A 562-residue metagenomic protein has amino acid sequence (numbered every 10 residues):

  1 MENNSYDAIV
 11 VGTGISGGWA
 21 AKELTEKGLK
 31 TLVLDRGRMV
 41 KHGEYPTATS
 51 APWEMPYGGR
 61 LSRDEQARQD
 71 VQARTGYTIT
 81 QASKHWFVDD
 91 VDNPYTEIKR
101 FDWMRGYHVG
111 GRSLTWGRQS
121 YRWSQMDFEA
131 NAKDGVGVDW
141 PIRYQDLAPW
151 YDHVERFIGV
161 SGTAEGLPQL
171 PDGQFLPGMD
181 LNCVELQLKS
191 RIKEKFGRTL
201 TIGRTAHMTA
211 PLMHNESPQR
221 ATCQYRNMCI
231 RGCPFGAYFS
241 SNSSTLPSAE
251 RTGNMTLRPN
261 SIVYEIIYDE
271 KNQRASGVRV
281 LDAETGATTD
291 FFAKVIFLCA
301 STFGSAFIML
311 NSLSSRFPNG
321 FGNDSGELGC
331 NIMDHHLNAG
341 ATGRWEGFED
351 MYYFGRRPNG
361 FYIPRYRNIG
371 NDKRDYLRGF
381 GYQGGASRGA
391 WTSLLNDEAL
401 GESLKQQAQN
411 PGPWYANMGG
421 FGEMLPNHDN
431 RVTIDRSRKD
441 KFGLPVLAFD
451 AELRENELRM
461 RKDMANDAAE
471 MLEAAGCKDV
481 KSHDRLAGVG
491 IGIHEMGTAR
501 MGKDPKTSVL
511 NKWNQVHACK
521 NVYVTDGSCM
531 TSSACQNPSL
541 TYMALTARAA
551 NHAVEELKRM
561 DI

Functional and structural regions predicted by a protein language model:
E2-N131, V136, P141-Q145, P149-D152 (+4 more regions): N-terminal glycine-rich phosphate/pyrophosphate-binding loop and immediately adjacent elements
E26, K30, G37-P56, F235 (+7 more regions): Glycine-rich loop(s) and the adjacent beta-strand/alpha-helix scaffold that form part
H42-Y45, S161-G173, K478-A487, R559-I562: Short, glycine/acidic-rich hinge or "gate" loops at secondary-structure transitions that mediate conformational
Y57-D64, R68-D102, Y107-H108, W116-R122 (+3 more regions): Conserved redox-cofactor binding core of oxidoreductases
S83-R112, W116-G117, R122, W140-Y144 (+6 more regions): FAD cofactor-binding and catalytic pocket of flavoenzymes
T201-T209, C223-C229, P259, Y264-I267 (+4 more regions): A glycine-rich dinucleotide-binding beta-alpha-beta segment and adjacent secondary-structure elements that constitute
Q273-R279, Y415: Short, hydrophobic/aromatic-rich segments at coil-to-beta transitions
S532-A550: A conserved FAD-binding loop/helix module that cradles the flavin
